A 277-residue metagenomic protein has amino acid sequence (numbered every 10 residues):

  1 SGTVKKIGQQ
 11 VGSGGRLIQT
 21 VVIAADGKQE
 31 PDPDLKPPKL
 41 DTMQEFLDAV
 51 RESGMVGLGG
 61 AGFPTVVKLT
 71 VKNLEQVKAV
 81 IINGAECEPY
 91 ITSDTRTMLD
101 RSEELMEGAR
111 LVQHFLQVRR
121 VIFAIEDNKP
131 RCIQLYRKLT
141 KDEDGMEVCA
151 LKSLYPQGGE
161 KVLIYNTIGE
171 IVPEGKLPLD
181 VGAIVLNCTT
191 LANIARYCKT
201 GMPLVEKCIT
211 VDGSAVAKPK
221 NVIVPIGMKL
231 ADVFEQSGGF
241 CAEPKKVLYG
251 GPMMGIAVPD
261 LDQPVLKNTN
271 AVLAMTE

Functional and structural regions predicted by a protein language model:
G2-V4: Conserved hydrophobic positions within beta-strands
K6-F63, K72-L74, P130: Acidic low-complexity segments
S13-G14, Q19, I91-S93, T97 (+3 more regions): A structural-propensity feature for long, helix-poor, extended segments
Q29, K39, E45, R96-E143 (+1 more regions): Internal alpha/beta scaffold segment
G57, V80-D94, A215: Gly-rich Lys/Arg/Thr-decorated short loops/hinges at beta-loop-alpha junctions or inter-strand turns that position
N73-I81, L99-Q113, A195-M202: Structured alpha-helical segments in the cores of large, soluble enzyme domains
V118-L230, Q236-E243, G251: Hydrophobic alpha-helical positions that pack around
K207, L230, E235-E277: Ferredoxin-type iron-sulfur electron-transfer modules and their immediate structural context
